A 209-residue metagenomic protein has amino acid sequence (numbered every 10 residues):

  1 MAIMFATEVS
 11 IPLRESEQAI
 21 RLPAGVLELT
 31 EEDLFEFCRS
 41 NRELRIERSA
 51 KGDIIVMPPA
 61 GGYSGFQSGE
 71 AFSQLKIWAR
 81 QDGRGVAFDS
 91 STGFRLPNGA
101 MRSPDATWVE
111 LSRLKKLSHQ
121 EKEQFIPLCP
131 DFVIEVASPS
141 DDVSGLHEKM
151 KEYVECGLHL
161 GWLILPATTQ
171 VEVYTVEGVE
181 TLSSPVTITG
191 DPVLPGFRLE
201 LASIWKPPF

Functional and structural regions predicted by a protein language model:
M1-F209: Gly/Pro/Ser/Thr-rich low-complexity, intrinsically disordered segments predominantly at protein N-termini
